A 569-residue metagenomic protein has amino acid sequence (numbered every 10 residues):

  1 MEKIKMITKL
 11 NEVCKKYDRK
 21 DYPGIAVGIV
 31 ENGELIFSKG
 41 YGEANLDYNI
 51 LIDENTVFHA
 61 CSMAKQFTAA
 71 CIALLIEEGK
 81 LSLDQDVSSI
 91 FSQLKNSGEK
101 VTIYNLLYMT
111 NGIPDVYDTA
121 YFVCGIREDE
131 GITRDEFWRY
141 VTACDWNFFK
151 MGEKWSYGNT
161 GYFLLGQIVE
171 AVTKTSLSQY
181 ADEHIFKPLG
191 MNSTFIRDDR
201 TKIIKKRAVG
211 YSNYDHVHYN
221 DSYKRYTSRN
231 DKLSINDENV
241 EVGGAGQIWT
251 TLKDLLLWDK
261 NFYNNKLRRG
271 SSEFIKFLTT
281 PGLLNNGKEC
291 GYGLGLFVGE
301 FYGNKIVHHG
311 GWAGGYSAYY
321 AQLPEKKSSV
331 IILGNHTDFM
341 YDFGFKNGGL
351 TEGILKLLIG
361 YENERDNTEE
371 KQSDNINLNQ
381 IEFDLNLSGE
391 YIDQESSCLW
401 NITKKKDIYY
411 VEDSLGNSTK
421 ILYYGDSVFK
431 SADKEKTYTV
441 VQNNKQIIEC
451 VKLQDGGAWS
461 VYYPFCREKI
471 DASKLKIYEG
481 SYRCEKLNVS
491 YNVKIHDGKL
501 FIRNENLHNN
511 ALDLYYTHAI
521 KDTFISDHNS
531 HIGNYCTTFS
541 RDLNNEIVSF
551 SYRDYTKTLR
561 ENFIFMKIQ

Functional and structural regions predicted by a protein language model:
M1-K39, Q179-D182, K187, R229-H496 (+2 more regions): Catalytic loop of the DD-peptidase/beta-lactamase superfamily, centered on the K-T-G motif and neighboring
M6, L10, A60, A64 (+6 more regions): Hydrophobic (often cysteine-bearing) scaffold residues that line and stabilize catalytic clefts of nucleotide/cofactor
K16-G28, D47-M109, F148-T160, G243 (+1 more regions): Short active-site loop at a secondary-structure junction that contains or immediately precedes the catalytic residue(s)
G40, L51, H59, D86-I90 (+3 more regions): Conserved beta-strand positions that form and line the central face of beta-propeller blades
E43, N55-T56, D86-Q93, A120-G125 (+3 more regions): Short linear capping/connector segments at secondary-structure termini
N45, G98-Y319: Short, surface-exposed loop or secondary-structure junction motifs that flank catalytic or metal-binding residues
I76, S88, Y108, V169-E170 (+3 more regions): Residue-level preference for well-ordered alpha-helical positions
